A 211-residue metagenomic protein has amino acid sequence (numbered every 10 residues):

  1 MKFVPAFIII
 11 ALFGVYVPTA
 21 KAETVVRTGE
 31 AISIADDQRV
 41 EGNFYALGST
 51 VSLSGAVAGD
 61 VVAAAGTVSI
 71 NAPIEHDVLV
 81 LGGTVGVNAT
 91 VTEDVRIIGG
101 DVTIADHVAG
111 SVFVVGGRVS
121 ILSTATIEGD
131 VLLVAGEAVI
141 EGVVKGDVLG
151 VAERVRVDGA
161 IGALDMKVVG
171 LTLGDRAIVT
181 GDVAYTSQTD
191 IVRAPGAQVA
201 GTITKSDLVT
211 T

Functional and structural regions predicted by a protein language model:
P5-V15: Bacterial N-terminal signal peptides
T19-T211: Soluble extramembrane regions of membrane proteins in the secretory/endomembrane system
